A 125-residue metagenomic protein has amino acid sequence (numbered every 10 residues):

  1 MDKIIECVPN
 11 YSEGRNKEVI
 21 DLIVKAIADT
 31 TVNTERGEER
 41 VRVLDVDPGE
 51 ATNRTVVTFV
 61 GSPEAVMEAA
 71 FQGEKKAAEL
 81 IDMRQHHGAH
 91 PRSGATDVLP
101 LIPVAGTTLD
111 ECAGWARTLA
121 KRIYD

Functional and structural regions predicted by a protein language model:
M1-D125: Long, contiguous binding/interaction regions
